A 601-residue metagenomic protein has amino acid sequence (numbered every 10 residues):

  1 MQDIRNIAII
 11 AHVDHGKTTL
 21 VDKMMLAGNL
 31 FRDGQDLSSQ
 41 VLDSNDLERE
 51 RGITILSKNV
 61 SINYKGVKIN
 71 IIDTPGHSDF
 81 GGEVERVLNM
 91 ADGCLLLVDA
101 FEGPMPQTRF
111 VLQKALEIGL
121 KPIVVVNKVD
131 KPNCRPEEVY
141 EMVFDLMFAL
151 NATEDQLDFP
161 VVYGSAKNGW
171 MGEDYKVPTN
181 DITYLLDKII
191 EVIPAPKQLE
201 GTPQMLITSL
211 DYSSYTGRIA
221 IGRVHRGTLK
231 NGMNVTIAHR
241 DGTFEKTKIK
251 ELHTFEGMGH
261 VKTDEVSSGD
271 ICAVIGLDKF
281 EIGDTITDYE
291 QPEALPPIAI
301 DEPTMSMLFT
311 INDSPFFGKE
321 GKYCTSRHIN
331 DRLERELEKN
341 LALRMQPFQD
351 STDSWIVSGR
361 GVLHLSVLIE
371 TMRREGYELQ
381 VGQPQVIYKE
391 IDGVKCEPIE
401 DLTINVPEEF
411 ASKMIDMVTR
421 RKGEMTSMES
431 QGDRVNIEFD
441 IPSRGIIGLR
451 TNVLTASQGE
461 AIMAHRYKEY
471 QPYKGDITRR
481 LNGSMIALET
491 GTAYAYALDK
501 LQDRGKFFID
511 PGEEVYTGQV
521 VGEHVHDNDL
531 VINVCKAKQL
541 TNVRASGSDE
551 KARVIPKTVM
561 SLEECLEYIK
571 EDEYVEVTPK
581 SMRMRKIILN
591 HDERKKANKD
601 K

Functional and structural regions predicted by a protein language model:
M1-P104, E138, M142, L210-S213: P-loop NTPase switch module centered on the Walker A-proximal segment
Q2-T19, A91, F101-Q113, G119-K121 (+16 more regions): Conserved structured catalytic cores and adjacent interaction surfaces of nucleotide-binding/hydrolyzing enzymes
D14, L20, G52, D73 (+18 more regions): Residue-level signature of catalytic and energy-coupling elements of molecular machines, predominantly ATP/GTP-dependent
D36-L42, L150-V162, P196-L206, G242-F255 (+8 more regions): Interdomain boundary/hinge elements
K121, K131-E191: Canonical P-loop GTPase G-domain recognition
Q204-M307, F317-K319, N482, G491-T541 (+2 more regions): Conserved nucleotide-binding/hydrolysis modules and their immediate coupling elements across P-loop/ASCE NTPase motors
S314-E338, K551, I555: A short, contiguous, amphipathic alpha-helix enriched in charged residues
S581-R583, I587-K601: Acidic, low-complexity intrinsically disordered tails
